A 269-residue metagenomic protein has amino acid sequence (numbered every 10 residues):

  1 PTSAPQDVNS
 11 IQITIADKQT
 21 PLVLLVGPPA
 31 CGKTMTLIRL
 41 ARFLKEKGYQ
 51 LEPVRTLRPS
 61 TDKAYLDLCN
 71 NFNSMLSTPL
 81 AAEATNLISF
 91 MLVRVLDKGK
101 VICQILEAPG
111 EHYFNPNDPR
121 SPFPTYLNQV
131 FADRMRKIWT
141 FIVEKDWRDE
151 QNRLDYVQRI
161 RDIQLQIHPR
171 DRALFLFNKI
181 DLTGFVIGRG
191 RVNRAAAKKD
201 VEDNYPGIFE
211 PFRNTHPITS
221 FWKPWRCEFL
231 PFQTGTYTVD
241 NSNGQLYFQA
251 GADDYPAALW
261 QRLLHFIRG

Functional and structural regions predicted by a protein language model:
P1-T2: Charged, amphipathic alpha-helical linker segments immediately N-terminal to NTP-binding catalytic cores
P5-E83, K100: Conserved G1/Walker A P-loop phosphate-binding module
S10-I13, T78-E83, F90-V95, L127-Q129 (+2 more regions): Catalytic micro-motifs at enzyme active sites that drive phosphoryl/nucleotidyl and oxygen chemistry
G27-P29, D97, P109-H112, Q233-T236: Short, flexible loop/turn elements at secondary-structure junctions
A84-V95, G99-R136, W147-R159: Switch II of P-loop NTPase G domains
T125-G269: Conserved GTP-binding G-domain of TRAFAC-class P-loop NTPases and closely related GTPase folds
